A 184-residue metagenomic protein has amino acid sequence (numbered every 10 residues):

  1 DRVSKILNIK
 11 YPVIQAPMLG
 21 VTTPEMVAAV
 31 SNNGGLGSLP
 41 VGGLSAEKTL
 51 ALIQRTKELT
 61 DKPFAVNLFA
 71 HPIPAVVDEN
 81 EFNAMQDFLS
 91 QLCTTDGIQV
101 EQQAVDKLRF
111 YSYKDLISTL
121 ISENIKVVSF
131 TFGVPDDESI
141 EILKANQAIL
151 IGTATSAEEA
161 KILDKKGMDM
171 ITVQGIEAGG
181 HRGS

Functional and structural regions predicted by a protein language model:
D1-S184: Active-site entrance/lid segments in N-terminal catalytic domains of soluble metabolic enzymes
